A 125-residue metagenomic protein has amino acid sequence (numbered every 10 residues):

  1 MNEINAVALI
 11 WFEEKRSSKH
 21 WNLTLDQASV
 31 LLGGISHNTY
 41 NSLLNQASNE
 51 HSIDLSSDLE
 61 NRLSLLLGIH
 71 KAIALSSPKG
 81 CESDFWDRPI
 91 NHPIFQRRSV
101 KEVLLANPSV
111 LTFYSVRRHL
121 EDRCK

Functional and structural regions predicted by a protein language model:
M1-K125: Non-transmembrane "mature" sequence context
